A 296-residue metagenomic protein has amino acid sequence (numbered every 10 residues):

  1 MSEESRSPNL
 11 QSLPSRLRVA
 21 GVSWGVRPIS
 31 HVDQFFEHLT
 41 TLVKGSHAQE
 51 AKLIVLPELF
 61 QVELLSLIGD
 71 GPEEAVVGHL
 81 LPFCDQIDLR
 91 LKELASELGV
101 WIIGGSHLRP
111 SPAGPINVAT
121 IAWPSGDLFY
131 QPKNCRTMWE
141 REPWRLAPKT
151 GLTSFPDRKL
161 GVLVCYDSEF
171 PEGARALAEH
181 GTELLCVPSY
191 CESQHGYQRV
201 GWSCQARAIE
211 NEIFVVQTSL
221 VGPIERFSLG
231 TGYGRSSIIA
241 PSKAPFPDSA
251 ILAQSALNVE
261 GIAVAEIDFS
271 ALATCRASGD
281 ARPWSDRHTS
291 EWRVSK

Functional and structural regions predicted by a protein language model:
M1-L10: A short, compositionally biased domain-edge/stem linker segment
L10-V26: Short beta-strand segments enriched in small/hydrophobic residues
V32-P124, S193-A206, E210: Cys-nucleophile CN-hydrolase/nitrilase-fold catalytic domain and related Cys-dependent amidase chemistry that acts on
F83, I87-W101, E169-E260: CN hydrolase (nitrilase-like) catalytic-core segments centered on the catalytic cysteine and neighboring Lys/Glu
G104-S106, V118-I121, G151, Q217 (+2 more regions): Short beta-strand scaffold segments in enzyme catalytic cores
R109-L184, S193-A206, S278-A281, H288: Active-site catalytic loop in hydrolytic enzyme cores
I267-K296: A short C-terminal boundary segment appended to hydrolase-like catalytic domains
